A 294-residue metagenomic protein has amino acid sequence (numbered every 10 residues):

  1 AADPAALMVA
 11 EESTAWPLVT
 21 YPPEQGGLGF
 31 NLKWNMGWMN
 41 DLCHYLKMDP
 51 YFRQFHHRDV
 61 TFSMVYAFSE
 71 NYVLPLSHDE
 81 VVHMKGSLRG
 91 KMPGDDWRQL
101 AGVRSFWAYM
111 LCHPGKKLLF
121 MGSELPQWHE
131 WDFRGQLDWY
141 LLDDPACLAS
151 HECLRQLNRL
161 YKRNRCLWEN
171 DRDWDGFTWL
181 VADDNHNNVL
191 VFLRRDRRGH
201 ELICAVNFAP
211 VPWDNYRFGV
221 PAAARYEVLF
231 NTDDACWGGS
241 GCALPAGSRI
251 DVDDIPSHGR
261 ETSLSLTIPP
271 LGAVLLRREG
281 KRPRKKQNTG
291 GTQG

Functional and structural regions predicted by a protein language model:
A1, A101-R104, L148-R155, A224 (+1 more regions): A structural signal for well-ordered alpha-helical segments within the folded catalytic domains of diverse enzymes
A1-R134, K162-F218, A222-D233, S240-G241: Conserved alpha/beta catalytic core and glycan-binding cleft of carbohydrate-active enzymes
F62, K286-N288: General helical structural elements
R89-L100, D138-L148, R260-S265: Active-site rim elements
L137, L142, A146-H151, L157-R159 (+1 more regions): C-terminal accessory region downstream of the catalytic core in glycan-modifying enzymes
D144, N158-W168, D183, N187 (+1 more regions): Beta-rich accessory regions
A243-K286: C-terminal beta-strand-rich structural cap/linker in extracellular carbohydrate-active enzymes
G290-Q293: Short, low-complexity, charge-dense intrinsically disordered segments
